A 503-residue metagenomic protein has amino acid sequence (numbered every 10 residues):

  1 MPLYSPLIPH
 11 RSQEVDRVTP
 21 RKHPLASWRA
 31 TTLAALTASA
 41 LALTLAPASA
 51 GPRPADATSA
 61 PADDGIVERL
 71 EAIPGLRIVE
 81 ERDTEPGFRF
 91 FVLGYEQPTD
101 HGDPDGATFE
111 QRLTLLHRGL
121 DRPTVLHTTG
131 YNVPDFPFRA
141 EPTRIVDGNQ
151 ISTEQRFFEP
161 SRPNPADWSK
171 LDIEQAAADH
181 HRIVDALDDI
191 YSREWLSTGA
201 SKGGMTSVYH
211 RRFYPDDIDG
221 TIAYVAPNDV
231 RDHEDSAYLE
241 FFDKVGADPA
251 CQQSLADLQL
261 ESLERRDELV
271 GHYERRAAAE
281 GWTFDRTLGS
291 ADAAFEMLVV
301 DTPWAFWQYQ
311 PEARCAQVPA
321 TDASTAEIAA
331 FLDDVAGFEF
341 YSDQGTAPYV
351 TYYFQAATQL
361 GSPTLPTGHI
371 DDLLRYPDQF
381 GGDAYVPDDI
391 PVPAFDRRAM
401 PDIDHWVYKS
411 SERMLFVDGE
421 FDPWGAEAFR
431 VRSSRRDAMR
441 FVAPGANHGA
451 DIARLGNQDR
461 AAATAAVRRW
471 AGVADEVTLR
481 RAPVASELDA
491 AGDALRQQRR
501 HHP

Functional and structural regions predicted by a protein language model:
E14-A55: Secretory targeting and sorting signals
A30, A34, A50-N149, G456-P503: Catalytic-loop region of hydrolases
G94, D100-A177, P391-R413, E420-P423 (+1 more regions): N-terminal cap/lid subdomain of alpha/beta-hydrolase-fold enzymes
A178-R193: Conserved acidic catalytic loop of the alpha/beta-hydrolase fold
Y191-S201: Alpha/beta-hydrolase fold nucleophile elbow
G204-P215, T221: Short glycine-enriched nucleophile-adjacent loop and the immediately C-terminal alpha-helix near the catalytic center
D217-E280: A catalytic-pocket lid/entrance helix-loop region that shapes and gates access to the active site across common
V270-R398: Alpha/beta-hydrolase fold active-site neighborhood
